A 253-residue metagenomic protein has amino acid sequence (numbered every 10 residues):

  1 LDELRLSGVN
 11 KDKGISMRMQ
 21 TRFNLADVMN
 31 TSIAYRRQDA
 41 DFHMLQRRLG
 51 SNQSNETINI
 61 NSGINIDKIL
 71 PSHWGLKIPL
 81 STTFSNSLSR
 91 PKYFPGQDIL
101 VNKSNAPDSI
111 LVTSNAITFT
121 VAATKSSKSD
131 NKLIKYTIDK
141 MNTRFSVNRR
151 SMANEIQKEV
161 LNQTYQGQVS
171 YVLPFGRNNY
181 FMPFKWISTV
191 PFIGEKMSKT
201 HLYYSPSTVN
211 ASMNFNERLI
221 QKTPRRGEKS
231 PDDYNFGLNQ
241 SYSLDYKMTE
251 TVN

Functional and structural regions predicted by a protein language model:
L1-N253: Exposed, low-structure sequence patches enriched in small/polar residues
